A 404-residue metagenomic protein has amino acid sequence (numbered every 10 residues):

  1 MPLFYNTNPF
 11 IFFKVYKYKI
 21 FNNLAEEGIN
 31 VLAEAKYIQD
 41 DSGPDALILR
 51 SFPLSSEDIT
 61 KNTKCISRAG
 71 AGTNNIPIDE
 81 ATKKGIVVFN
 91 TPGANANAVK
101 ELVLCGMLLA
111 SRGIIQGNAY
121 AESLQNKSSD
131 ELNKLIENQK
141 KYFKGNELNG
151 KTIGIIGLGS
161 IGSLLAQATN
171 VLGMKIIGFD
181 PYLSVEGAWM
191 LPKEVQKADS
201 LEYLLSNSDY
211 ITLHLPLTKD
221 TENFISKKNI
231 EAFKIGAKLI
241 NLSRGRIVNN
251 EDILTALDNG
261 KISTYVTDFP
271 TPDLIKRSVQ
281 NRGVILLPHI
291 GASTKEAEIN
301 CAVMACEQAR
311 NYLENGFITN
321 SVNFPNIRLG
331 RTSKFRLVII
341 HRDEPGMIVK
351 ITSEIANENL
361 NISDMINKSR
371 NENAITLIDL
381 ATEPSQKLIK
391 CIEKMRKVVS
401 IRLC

Functional and structural regions predicted by a protein language model:
Y5-T91, S206, S226-A232, N249 (+3 more regions): An N-terminal-biased, well-structured beta-alpha scaffold segment characteristic of Rossmann-like dinucleotide-binding
S55-E57, P181-R277, S293: Rossmann-like adenosine-cofactor binding region
K84, P92-T152, N320-V322: Phosphate-binding beta-alpha-beta segment of Rossmann-like dinucleotide-binding domains, i.e., the NAD(P)
K100-A119, Q167-M174, V303-F317, T352-A356: Oxidoreductase and adenylate-handling cofactor-binding alpha/beta cores
L158-G159: Glycine-rich Rossmann-fold phosphate-binding loop(s) that bind the pyrophosphate of adenine dinucleotide cofactors
G162-S163: N-terminal Rossmann-fold NAD(P) dinucleotide-binding loop
G236-R331, I375, C404: Rossmann-like dinucleotide-binding domain for NAD(H)/NADP(H)
T319, N323-C404: A conserved regulatory-domain signal marking ACT and ACT-like small-molecule sensing domains and adjacent regulatory
